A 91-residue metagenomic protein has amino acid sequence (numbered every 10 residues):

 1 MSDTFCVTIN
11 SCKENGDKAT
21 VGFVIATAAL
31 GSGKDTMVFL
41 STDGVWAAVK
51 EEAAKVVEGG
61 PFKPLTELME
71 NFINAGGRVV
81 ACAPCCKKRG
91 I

Functional and structural regions predicted by a protein language model:
C6-T20, E51-A53: Short, glycine-rich nucleotide/cofactor-binding loops
V7-T8, M37-S41, A48: Short, conserved beta-strand edge motifs with alternating hydrophobic and charged residues
A19-K34, V38: Histidine-anchored nucleotide/phosphate-binding helix
T36-S41, V79-A83: Short internal beta-strands
T42-V45, C86: Short beta-alpha junction loops
G44-E58: N-terminal beta-loop-helix "entrance" segment that forms/cooperates in small-molecule cofactor or anionic ligand
A54-C85: A glycine-rich helix N-cap at a beta->alpha junction
G90-I91: Short, intrinsically disordered, charge-balanced linker/junction segments flanking boundaries in proteins
